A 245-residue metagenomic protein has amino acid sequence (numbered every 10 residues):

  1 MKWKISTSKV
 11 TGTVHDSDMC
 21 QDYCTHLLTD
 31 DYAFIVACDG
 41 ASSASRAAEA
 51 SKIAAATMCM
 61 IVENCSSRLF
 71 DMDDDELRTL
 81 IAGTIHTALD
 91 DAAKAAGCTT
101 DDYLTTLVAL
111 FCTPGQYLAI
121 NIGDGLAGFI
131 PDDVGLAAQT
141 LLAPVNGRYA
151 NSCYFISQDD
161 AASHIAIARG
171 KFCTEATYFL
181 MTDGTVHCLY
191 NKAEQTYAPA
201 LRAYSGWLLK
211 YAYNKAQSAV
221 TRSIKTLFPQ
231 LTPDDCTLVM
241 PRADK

Functional and structural regions predicted by a protein language model:
M1-M60, G125, F155-R169, T232-V239: N-terminal entry segment of metal-dependent catalytic domains or homologous docking segments
K4-D18, H86-C98, F129-C173, Y211-K215 (+1 more regions): PP2C/PPM family metal-dependent serine/threonine protein phosphatase catalytic domain, recognizing the conserved
D18-L28, T100-P114, L118, V145-Y190: Acidic loop->beta-strand submotif enriched in PP2C/PPM serine/threonine phosphatases
L28-D31, F111-Q116, G123, I130-G135 (+1 more regions): Short acidic-glycine loop/turn motifs at beta-strand connectors
S45-A47, F129-I130, C188-Y190: Short helix/loop capping segments that flank catalytic or ligand/cofactor-binding pockets
A56-L89, A93-K94, A193, A198-V220: Helix-loop-helix
D71-G128, H164-F172, Q230-P233: Catalytic core of PPM/PP2C metal-dependent serine/threonine phosphatase domains
A161-K245: C-terminal catalytic subdomain
